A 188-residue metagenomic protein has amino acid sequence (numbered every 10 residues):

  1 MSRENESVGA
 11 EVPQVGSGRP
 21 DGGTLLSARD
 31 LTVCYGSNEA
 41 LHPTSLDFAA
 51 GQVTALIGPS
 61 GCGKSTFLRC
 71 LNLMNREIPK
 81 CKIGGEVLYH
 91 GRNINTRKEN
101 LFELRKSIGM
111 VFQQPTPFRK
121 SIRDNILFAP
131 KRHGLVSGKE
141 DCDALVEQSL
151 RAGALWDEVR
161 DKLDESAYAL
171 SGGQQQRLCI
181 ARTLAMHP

Functional and structural regions predicted by a protein language model:
L26, L41-P43: Conserved structural motif at the start of ABC-family nucleotide-binding domains
I57-P59: The feature captures the beta-strand-to-loop junction immediately N-terminal to the Walker
L68, N72, R123-R132, D143 (+2 more regions): Short helical segment in ABC ATPase nucleotide-binding domains corresponding to the A-loop/adjacent helical element
K80-K82, N93-G109, R132, K139 (+1 more regions): ABC ATPase NBD coupling module
E86-N93, K131, K139-D161: Conserved ABC ATPase "signature" region
E165-L170, Q174: Conserved ABC ATPase signature
I180: Hydrophobic anchor residue at the start of the ABC signature
A185-P188: A short, proline-enriched helix->beta-strand linker immediately N-terminal to the Walker B motif in ABC-type P-loop
